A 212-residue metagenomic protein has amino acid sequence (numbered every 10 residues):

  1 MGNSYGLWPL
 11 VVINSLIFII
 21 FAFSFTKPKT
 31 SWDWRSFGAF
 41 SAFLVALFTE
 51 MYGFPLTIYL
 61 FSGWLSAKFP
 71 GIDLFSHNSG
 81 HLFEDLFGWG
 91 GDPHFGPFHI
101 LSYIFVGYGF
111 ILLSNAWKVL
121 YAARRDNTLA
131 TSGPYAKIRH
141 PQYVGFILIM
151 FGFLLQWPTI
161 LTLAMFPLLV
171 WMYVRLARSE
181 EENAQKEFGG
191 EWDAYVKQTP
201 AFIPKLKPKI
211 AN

Functional and structural regions predicted by a protein language model:
M1-T131, I149-N183, E187-N212: Membrane-anchoring alpha-helices and their flanking helix-loop junctions
P134: Short alpha-helical H-box segment flanking the phosphoacceptor histidine in two-component systems
K137-V144: Histidine-centered phosphotransfer motif of kinases
